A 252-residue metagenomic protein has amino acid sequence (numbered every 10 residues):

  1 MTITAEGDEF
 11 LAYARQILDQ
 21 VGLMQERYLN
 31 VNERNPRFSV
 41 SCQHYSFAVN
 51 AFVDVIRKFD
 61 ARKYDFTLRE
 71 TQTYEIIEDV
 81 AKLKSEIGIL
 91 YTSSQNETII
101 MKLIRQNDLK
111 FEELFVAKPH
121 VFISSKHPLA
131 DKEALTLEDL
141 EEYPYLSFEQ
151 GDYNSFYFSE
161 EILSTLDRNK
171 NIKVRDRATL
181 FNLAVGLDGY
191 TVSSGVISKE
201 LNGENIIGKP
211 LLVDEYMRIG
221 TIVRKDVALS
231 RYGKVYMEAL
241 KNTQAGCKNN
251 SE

Functional and structural regions predicted by a protein language model:
T2-N30: Alpha-helical "hinge/linker" immediately C-terminal to small N-terminal DNA-binding modules
E6, F10-Y13, A51, Y157 (+1 more regions): Short amphipathic alpha-helical coupling segments at ligand-binding clamshell hinges and other catalytic/signaling
N32, L103-Y145: Flexible hinge/capping segments at coil-to-helix
N35-T98: Central regulatory/effector-binding core of bacterial HTH transcription factors
A48-D54, E97, L137-T165, S230 (+1 more regions): Secondary-structure junction motif
A81-E86, Y91, Q150-I207: Hydrophobic hinge/microswitch elements
T98, Q106-E112, A117-K118, A178-V227: Beta-alpha-beta core module
K126-L135, V213-E215, D226-Y232: Short helix-loop capping/hinge motifs at secondary-structure junctions, enriched in acidic/polar residues
